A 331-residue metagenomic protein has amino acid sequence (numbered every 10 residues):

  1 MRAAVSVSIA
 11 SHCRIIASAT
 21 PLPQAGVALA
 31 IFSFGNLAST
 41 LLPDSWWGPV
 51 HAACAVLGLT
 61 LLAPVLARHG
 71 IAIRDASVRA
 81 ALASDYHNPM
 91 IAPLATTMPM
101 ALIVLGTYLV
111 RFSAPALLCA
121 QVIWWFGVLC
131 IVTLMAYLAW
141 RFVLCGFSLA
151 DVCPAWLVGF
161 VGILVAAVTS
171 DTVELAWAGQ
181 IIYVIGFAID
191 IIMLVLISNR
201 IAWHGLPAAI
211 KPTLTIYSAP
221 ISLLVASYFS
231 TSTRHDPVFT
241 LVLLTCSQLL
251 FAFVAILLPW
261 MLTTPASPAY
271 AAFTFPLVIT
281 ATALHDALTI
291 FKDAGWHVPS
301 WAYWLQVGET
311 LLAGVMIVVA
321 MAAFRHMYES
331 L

Functional and structural regions predicted by a protein language model:
R2-R68, M321: N-terminal signal-anchor module of multipass membrane proteins
S8-L37, R74-T107, W124, W140-V168 (+5 more regions): Juxtamembrane helix-loop boundaries in multi-pass membrane proteins
A30-L37, L59-H69, I197-R200, L223-L331: C-terminal transmembrane-bundle signature of multipass membrane proteins, characterized by strong activation on
L37-V50, L109-C119, V168-Q180, Y228-F239 (+1 more regions): Helix-coil boundary and interhelical linker segments in multi-pass alpha-helical membrane proteins
P43-A116, Q121: Membrane helical hairpin/interfacial module
L57-L61, F126-T133, I189, L312 (+1 more regions): Residue-level signal for the membrane-embedded core of alpha-helical transmembrane segments, especially mid-helix
T107-R141: A generic, well-ordered mixed alpha/beta core segment in the N-terminal half of proteins
V122-F126, M135, C153-I256: Generic multipass alpha-helical transmembrane bundles of integral membrane proteins
